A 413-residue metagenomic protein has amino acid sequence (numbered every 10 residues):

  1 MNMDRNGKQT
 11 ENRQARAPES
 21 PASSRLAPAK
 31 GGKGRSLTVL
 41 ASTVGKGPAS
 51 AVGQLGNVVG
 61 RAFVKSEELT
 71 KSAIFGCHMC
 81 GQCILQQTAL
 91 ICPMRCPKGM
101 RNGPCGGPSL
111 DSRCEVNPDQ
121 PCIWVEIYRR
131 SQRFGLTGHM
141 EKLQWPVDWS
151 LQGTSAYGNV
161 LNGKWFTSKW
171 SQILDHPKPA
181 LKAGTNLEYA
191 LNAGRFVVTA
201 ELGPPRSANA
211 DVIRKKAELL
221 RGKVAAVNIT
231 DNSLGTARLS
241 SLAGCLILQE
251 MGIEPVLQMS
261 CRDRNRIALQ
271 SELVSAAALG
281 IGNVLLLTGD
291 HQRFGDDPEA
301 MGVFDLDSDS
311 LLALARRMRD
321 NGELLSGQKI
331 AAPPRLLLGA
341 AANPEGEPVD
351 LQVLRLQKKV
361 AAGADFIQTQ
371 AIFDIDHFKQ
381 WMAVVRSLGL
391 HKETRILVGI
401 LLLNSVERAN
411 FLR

Functional and structural regions predicted by a protein language model:
G53-L174, F196-V197, G203-P204, A208: Metallocofactor- and cofactor-centric catalytic cores in central/energy metabolism, strongly enriched
N162-G203, S207, D211, K215 (+1 more regions): N-terminal amphipathic alpha-helix/helix-capping segment at the start of soluble metabolic enzymes
H176, A180, G302-A331, A341-G346 (+1 more regions): Active-site pocket-lining/capping segments in soluble small-molecule metabolic enzymes
V197-V212, P255-I267, L336-L351: Active-site mouth loops of central-metabolism enzymes
V198-L202, A225-I229, P255-M259, V284-L286 (+4 more regions): Hydrophobic faces of well-ordered beta-strands that scaffold small-molecule active sites in alpha/beta enzyme cores
N209-D211, G235-L246, N265-S271, H291-L312 (+3 more regions): Active-site-adjacent beta->alpha loops and helix N-cap segments on the catalytic face of soluble alpha/beta enzymes
K223-D263: Active-site cofactor/substrate anionic-group-binding motifs, chiefly glycine- and Lys/Arg-rich phosphate-binding loops
R264-A277, D350-Q357, A383, N404-F411: Catalytic cores of alpha/beta
